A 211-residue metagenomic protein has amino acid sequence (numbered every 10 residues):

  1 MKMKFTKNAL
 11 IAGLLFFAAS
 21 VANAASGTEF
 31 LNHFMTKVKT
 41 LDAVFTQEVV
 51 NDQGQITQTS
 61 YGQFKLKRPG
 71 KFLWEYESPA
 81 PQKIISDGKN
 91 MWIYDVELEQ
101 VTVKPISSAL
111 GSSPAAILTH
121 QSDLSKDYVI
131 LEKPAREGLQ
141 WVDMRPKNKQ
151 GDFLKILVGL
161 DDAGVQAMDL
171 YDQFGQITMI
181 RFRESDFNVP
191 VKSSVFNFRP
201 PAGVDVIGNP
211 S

Functional and structural regions predicted by a protein language model:
K2-I11: Bacterial N-terminal signal peptides that target proteins for export
L15-F16: Short, linear, compositionally biased motifs with a strong N-terminal bias
S20-A24: Sec/Tat signal peptide C-region and signal peptidase I cleavage site
A25-N51, Q55-T57, I85, Y94-L154 (+1 more regions): Flexible, processing/modification-adjacent segments and terminal tails in exported/periplasmic/extracellular proteins
V49, L66-R68, N148, D162: Beta-strand elements of well-folded, non-transmembrane domains
Q63-S113, T178-M179: An acidic-aromatic
K126-P210: Gly/Pro-enriched, hydrophobic low-complexity segments that function as extracytoplasmic propeptides/linkers
